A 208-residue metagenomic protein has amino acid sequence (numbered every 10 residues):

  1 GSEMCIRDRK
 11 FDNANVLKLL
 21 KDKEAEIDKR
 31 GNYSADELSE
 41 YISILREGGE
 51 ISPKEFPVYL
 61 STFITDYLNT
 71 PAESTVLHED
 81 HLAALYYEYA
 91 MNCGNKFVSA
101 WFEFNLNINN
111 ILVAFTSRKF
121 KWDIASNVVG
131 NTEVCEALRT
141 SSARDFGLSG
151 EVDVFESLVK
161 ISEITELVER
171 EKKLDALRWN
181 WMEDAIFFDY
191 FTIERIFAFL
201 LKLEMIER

Functional and structural regions predicted by a protein language model:
S2, R7-R208: Extended alpha-helical surfaces
